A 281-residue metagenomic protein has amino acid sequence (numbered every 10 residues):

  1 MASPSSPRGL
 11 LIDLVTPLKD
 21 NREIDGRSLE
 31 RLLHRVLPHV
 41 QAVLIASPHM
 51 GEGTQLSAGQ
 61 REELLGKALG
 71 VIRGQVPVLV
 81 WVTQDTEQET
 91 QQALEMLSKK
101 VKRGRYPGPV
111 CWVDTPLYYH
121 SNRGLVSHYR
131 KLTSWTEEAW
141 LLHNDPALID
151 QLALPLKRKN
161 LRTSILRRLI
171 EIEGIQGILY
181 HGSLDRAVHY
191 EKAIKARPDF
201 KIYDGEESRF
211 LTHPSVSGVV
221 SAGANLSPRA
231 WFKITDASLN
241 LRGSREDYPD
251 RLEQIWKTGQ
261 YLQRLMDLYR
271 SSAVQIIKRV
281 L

Functional and structural regions predicted by a protein language model:
A2-N160: Active-site beta->alpha loop and helix N-cap motifs at the rims of alpha/beta catalytic domains
T133-V274: Catalytic alpha/beta core domains of metabolic enzymes, predominantly
